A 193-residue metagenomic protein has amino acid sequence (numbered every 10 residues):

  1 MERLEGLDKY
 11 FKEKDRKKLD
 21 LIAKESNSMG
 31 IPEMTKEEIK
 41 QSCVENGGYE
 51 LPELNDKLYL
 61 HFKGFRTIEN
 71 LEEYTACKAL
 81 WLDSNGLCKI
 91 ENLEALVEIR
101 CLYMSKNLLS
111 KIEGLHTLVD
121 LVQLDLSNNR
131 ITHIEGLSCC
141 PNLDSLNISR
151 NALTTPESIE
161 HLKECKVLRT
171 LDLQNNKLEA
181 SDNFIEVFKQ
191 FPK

Functional and structural regions predicted by a protein language model:
M1-N92, V97-S105, Q123, R169 (+1 more regions): The feature captures the LRR N-terminal capping module
D20-L21, M29-I31, E135-G136, C140 (+1 more regions): Short charge-dense sequence patches
F62, E72, S84, E94 (+7 more regions): Residues that line or immediately flank small-molecule/substrate-binding pockets and catalytic motifs
I68-L71, I90-L93, I112-L115, I134-L137 (+2 more regions): Canonical leucine-rich repeat
S110-E160: Eukaryotic tandem repeat interaction scaffolds
N142-K193: Ankyrin-repeat and related helical/solenoid repeat scaffolds used for protein-protein interactions
